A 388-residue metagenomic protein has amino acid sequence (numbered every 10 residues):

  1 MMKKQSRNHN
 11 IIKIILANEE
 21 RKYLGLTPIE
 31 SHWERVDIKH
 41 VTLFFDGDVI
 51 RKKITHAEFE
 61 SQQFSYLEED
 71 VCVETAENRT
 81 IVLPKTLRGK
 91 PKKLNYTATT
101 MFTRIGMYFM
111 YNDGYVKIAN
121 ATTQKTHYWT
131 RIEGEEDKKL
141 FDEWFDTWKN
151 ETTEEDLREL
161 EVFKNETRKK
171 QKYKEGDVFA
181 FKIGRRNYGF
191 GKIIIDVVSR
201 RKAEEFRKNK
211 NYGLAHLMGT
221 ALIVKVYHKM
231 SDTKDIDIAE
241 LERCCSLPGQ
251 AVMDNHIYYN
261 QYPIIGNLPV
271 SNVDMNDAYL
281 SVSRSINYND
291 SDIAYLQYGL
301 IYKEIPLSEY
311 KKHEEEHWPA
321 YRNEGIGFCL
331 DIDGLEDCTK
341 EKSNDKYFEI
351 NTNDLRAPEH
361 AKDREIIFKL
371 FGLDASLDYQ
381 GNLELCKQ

Functional and structural regions predicted by a protein language model:
M2-I132, D274-Q388: N-terminal intrinsically disordered, low-complexity, charge/repeat-rich segments that act as generic
E136-Y227: Short N-terminal edge-element motif at the start of the domain
R200-D277: Structured domain cores in non-transmembrane regions
